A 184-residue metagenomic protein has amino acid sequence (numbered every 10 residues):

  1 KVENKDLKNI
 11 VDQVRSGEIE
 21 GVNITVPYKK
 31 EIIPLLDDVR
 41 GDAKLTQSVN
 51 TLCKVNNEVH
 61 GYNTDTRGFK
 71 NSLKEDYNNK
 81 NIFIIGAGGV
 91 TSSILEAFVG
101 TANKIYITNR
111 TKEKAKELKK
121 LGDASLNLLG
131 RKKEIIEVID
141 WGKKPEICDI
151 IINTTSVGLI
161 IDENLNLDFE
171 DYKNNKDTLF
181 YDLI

Functional and structural regions predicted by a protein language model:
K1-E75: Phosphate/diphosphate ligand-binding glycine-rich loop within oxidoreductases
G17, V55, N103, D123-V138 (+1 more regions): A short helix-to-beta-strand connector/capping loop
V55, D76-I82, N174-K176: Short helix-loop-beta connector
N63-T66, L73, N79-V99, N109-R110: Glycine-rich adenosine-cofactor-binding loop
A102-S125: NAD(P)-binding Rossmann-fold cofactor-contacting core
L129-I184: Rossmann-like adenosine-cofactor binding region
